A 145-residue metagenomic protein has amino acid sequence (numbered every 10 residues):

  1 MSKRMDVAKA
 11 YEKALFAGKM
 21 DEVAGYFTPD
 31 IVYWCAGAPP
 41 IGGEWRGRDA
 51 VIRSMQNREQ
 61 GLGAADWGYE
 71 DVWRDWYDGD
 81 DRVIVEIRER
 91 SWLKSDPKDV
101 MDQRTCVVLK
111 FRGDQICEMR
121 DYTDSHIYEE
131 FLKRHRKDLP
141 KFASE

Functional and structural regions predicted by a protein language model:
M1-P29, K137-E145: Short, low-complexity N-terminal intrinsically disordered segments enriched in polar/charged residues
K3, Q56-E145: A beta-strand edge to alpha-helix "cap/lid" segment located at domain peripheries
Y11, V23-A24, I31, G47 (+4 more regions): Hydrophobic pocket/interface hotspot
A14, I41-G42, M119: Short N-terminal micro-motifs specific to bacterial/archaeal maturation and metal-cluster initiation sites
L15, Y33, D99-V100: Short hydrophobic/aromatic segments of transmembrane alpha-helices and their interfaces
M20, T28-D81: A solvent-exposed, acidic/Ser-Thr-rich amphipathic alpha-helical stretch
